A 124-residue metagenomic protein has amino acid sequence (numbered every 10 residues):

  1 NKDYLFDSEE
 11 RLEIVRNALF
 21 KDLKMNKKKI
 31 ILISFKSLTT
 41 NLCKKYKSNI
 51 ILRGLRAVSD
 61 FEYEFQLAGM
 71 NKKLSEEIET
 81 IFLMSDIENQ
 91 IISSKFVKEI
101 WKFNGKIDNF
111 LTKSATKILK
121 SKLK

Functional and structural regions predicted by a protein language model:
N1-K124: Nucleotidyltransferase catalytic core that binds NTPs
